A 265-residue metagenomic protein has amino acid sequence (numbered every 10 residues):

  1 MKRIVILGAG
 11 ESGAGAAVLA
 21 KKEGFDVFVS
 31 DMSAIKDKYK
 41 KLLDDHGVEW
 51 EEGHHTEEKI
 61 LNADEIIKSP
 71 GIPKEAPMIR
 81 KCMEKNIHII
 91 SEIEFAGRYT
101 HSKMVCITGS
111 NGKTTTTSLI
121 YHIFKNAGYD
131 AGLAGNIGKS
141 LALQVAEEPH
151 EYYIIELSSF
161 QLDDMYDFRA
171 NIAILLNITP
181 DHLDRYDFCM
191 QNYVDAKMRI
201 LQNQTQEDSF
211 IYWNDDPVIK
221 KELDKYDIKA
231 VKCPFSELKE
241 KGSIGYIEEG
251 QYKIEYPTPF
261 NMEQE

Functional and structural regions predicted by a protein language model:
M1-S91, F95, E263: N-terminal leader/targeting and accessory segments in enzymes
K2-R3, L7-A9, D187-V194, K229-E265: Adenine nucleotide phosphate-binding catalytic loops in nucleotide-utilizing enzymes
A9, D31-M32, S110, N136 (+1 more regions): Cofactor-binding loop segments of dinucleotide-utilizing enzymes, especially the Rossmann-like FAD- and NAD(P)+-binding
K21-K22, E58-L61, P70-N214, V218-K229: Phosphate-binding loop of NTP-binding sites
D26-D31, G132-L133, I154, P234: Short beta-strand "acidic-cap" motif of Rossmann-like dinucleotide-binding folds
G47-E52, N86-I87, S102-K103, D227-S236 (+1 more regions): Active-site regions of enzymes building and remodeling cell-envelope glycoconjugates
E52, G109, N177, N214 (+3 more regions): Pocket-edge structural micro-motifs
A63-S69, K103-G109, K241-I254: Short, surface-exposed amphipathic charged segments that create phosphate/polyanion-binding patches used for binding
